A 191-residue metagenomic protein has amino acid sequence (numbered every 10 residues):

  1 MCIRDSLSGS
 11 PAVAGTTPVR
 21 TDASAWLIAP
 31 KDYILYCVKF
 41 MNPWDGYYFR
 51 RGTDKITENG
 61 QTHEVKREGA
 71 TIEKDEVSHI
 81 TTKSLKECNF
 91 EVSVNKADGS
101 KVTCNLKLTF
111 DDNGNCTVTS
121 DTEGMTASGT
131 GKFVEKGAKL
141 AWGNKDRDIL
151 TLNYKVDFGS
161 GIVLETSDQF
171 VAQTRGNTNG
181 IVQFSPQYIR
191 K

Functional and structural regions predicted by a protein language model:
M1-D5: Conserved small/polar residues in nucleotide/adenosyl-binding loops
S6-K191: Intrinsically disordered, low-complexity regulatory regions in eukaryotic proteins
